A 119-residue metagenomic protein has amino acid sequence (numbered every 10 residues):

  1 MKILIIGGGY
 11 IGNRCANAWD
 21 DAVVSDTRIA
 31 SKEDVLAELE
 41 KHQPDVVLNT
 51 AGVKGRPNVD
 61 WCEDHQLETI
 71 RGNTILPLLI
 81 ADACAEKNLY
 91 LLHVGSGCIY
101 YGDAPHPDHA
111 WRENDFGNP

Functional and structural regions predicted by a protein language model:
K2-W19: N-terminal Rossmann NAD(P)H-binding glycine-rich loop of SDR-like oxidoreductase domains
I6, T50-A51, L91-G97: SDR active-site strand-loop-helix element
R14, R56-N58, Y101-G102: Glycine/Thr-rich phosphate-binding loops of Rossmann-like dinucleotide-binding domains
D20-E38: Adenosine-cofactor binding site in Rossmann-like domains, unifying the SAM/SAH pocket of S-adenosylmethionine-dependent
K32-T74, A85: NAD(P)H-binding glycine-rich loop region in Rossmannoid oxidoreductase-like domains and their noncatalytic homologs
D64-R71, I75-L76, I99-P119: Catalytic helix-loop patch of NAD(P)-dependent Rossmann-fold dehydrogenases
I80: Aromatic/hydrophobic pocket-lining residues that form π-stacking "cages" and hydrophobic walls in ligand
E86-Y90: A short helix->loop->beta-strand "cap" motif at the edges of active sites that frequently abuts
